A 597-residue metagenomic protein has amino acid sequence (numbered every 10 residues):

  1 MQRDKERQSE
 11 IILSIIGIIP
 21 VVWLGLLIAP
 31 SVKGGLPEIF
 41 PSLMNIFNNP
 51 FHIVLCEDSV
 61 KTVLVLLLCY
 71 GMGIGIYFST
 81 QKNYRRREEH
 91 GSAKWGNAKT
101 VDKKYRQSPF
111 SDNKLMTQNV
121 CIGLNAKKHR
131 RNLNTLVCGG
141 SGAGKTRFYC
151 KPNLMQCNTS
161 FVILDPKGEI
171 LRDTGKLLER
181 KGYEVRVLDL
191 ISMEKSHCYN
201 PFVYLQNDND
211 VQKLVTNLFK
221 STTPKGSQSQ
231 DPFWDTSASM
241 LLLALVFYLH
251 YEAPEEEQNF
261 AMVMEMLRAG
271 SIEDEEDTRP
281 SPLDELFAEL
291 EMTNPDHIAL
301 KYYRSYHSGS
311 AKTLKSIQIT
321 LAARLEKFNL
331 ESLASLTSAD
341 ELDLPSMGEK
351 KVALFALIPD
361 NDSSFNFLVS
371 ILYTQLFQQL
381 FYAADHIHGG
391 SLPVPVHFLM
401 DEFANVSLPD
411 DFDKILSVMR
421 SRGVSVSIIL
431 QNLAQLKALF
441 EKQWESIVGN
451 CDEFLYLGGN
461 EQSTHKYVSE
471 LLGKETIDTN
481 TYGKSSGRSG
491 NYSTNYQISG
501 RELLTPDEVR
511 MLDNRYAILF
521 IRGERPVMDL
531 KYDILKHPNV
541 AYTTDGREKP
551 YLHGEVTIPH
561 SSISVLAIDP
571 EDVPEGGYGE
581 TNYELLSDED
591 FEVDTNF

Functional and structural regions predicted by a protein language model:
M1-A143, R147-C150, S485, Q497 (+3 more regions): Basic- and hydrophobic-enriched, low-structure N-terminal and domain-boundary segments that flank ATP-binding catalytic
P20, P37-E38, K94, E273 (+7 more regions): Polar low-complexity intrinsically disordered regions enriched in Ser/Thr and small residues
G71, C121, R268, D274 (+5 more regions): Intrinsically disordered, low-complexity segments enriched in small/polar residues
G91-W95, T117, H129, L133-N134 (+7 more regions): General secondary-structure edge motif
P109-N113, T223-F233, T479-Q497: Low-complexity, polar-biased intrinsically disordered regions enriched in Pro/Ser/Thr/Gly
R131-V424, L439, Q443, D507-M528 (+2 more regions): P-loop NTPase motor domains
I358, D362, E402, L430 (+3 more regions): Short loop or secondary-structure boundary microenvironments that flank and position key functional residues
L416-V418, R422-I518: Conserved ATP-driven motor cores of ASCE-family P-loop NTPases powering translocation/secretion/packaging/pilus
